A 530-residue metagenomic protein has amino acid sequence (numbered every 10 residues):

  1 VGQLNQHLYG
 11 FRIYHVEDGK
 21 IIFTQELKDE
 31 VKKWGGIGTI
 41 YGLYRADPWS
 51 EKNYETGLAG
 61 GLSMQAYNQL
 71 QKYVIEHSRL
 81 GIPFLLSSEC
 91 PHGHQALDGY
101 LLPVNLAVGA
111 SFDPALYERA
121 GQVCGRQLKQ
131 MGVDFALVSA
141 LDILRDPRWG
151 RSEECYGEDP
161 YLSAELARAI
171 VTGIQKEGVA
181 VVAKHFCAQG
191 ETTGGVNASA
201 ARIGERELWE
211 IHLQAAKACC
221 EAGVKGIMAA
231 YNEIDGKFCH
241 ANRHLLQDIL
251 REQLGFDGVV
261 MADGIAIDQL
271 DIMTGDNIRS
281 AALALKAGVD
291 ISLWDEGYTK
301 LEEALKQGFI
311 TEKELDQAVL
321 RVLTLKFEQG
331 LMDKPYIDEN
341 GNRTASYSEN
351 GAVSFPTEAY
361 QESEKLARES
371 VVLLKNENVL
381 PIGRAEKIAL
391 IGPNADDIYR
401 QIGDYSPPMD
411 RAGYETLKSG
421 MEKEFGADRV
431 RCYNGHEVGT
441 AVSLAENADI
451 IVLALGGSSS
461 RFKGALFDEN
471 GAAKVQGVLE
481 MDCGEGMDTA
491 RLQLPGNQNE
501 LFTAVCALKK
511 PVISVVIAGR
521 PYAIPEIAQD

Functional and structural regions predicted by a protein language model:
V1-D530: Glycoside hydrolase catalytic-domain context in secreted enzymes
